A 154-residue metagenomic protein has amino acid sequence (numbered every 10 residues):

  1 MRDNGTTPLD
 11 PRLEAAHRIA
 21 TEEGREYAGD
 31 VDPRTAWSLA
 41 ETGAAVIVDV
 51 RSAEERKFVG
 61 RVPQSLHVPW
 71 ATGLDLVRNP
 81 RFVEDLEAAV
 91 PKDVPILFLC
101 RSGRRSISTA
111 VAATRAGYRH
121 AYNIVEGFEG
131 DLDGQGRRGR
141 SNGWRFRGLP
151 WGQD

Functional and structural regions predicted by a protein language model:
M1-A45, A53-P95, S106-D154: Rhodanese-like catalytic fold shared by cysteine-dependent sulfurtransferases and DSP/PTP-type phosphatases
D49, G103: Conserved G/P- and acidic residue-centered "switch" motifs that form tight phosphate/ATP-binding loops in soluble
F98-L99: Short, surface-exposed ligand- or partner-binding patches at beta-edge/loop junctions that are enriched in aromatics
